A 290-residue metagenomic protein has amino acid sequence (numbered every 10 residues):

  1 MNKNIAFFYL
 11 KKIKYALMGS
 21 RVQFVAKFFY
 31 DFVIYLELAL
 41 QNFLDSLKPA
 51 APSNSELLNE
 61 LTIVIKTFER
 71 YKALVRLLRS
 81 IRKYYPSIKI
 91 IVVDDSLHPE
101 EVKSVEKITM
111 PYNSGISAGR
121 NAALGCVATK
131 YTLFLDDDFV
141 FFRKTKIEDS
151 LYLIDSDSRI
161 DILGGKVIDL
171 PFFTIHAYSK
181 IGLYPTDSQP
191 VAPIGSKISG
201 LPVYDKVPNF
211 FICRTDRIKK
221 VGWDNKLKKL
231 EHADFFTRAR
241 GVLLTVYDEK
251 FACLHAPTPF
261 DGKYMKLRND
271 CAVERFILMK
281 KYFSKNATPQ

Functional and structural regions predicted by a protein language model:
A6-R79: N-proximal low-complexity "stem/linker" segments adjacent to membrane-targeting elements
R76-I88: Short, acidic, metal-binding catalytic loop of nucleotide-sugar glycosyltransferases
M110-V127: Glycine-rich, basic loop-to-helix element that forms the pyrophosphate-binding segment of sugar-nucleotide handling
T132: Short aromatic/hydrophobic "clamp" motif used to bind/position activated sugar donors
T145-I181: Conserved donor NDP-sugar-binding/catalytic core segment of glycosyltransferases
P190-C213: A recurrent flexible, glycine/aromatic-enriched loop bordering the glycosyltransferase active site that acts as
D205-K206, F210-C213, R217-V221, L227-F251: A short, conserved alpha-helix in the catalytic core of glycosyltransferases
Y247-L267: Active-site donor/metal-binding and catalytic loop motifs of nucleotide-sugar-dependent glycosylation enzymes
